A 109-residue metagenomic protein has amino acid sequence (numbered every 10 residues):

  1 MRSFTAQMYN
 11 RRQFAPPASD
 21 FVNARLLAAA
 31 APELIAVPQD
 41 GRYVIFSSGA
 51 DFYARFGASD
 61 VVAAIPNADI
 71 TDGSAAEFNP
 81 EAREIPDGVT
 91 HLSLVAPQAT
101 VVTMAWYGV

Functional and structural regions predicted by a protein language model:
M1-F21, V101, W106-V109: Short, intrinsically disordered N-terminal pre-domain segments
S3-T5, L26, A36, S93 (+1 more regions): Ser/Thr- (and often Asn-) enriched beta-sheet segments in non-cytosolic proteins
P16-D40: Surface-exposed ligand/attachment interfaces on beta-rich extracellular proteins
L27-A28, P38, S47, P86 (+2 more regions): A structural detector for beta-sheet-dominated domains
I35-A36, A68, R83-E84: Residue "hotspots" at secondary-structure boundaries inside conserved domains
D40-V44, E84-V101: Noncatalytic modules at the cell exterior or secretory-pathway interfaces, chiefly beta-strand-rich lectin/adhesion
S47-N67: Short, surface-exposed beta-strand/strand-loop-strand elements in extracellular ectodomains
D72-V89: Beta-sandwich interaction modules
